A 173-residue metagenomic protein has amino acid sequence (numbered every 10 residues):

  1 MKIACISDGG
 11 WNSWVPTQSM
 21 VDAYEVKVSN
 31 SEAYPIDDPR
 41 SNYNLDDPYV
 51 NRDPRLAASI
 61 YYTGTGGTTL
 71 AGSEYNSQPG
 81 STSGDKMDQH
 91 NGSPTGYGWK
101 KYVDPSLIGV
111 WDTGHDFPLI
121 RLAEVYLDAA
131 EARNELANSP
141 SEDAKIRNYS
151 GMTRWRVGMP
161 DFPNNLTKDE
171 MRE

Functional and structural regions predicted by a protein language model:
M1-N12, Q18-D22, V28-E173: Acidic/polar-rich alpha-helix caps and helix-coil junctions
